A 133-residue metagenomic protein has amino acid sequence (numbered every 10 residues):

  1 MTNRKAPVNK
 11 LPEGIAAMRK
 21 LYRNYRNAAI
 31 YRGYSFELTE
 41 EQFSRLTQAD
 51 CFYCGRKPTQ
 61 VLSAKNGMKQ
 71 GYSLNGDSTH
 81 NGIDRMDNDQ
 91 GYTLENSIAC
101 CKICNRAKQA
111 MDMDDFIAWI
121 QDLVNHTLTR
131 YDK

Functional and structural regions predicted by a protein language model:
M1-Q60, T93, I120-D132: Contiguous alpha-helical segments
A6, D87, K108-A110, D132: Small/flexible residues
A29, G33, N88, K102-R106: A broad detector of the eukaryotic-type serine/threonine protein kinase catalytic domain
F36, D84, Q109: Flexible, active-site-adjacent loop/turn segments at secondary-structure boundaries
S44, Q90, Q109: Aromatic-acidic/polar surface patches that form glycan- and anion
G55-A99: Histidine-centered nuclease catalytic patch
T59-Q60, S97-W119: Short Cys/His-centered divalent metal-binding micro-motifs
